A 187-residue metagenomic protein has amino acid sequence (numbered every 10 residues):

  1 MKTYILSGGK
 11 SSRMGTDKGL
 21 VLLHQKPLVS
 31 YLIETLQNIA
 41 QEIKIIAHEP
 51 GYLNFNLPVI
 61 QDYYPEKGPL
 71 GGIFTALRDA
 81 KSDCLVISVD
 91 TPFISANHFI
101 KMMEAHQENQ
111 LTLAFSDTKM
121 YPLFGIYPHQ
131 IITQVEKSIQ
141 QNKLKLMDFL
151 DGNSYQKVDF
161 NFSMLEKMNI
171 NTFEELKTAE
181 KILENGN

Functional and structural regions predicted by a protein language model:
M1-K143, D151-K167, F173-E174, E180-G186: Nucleotide and nucleotide-moiety/phosphate-recognizing core
M147: Short, solvent-exposed cationic patches
